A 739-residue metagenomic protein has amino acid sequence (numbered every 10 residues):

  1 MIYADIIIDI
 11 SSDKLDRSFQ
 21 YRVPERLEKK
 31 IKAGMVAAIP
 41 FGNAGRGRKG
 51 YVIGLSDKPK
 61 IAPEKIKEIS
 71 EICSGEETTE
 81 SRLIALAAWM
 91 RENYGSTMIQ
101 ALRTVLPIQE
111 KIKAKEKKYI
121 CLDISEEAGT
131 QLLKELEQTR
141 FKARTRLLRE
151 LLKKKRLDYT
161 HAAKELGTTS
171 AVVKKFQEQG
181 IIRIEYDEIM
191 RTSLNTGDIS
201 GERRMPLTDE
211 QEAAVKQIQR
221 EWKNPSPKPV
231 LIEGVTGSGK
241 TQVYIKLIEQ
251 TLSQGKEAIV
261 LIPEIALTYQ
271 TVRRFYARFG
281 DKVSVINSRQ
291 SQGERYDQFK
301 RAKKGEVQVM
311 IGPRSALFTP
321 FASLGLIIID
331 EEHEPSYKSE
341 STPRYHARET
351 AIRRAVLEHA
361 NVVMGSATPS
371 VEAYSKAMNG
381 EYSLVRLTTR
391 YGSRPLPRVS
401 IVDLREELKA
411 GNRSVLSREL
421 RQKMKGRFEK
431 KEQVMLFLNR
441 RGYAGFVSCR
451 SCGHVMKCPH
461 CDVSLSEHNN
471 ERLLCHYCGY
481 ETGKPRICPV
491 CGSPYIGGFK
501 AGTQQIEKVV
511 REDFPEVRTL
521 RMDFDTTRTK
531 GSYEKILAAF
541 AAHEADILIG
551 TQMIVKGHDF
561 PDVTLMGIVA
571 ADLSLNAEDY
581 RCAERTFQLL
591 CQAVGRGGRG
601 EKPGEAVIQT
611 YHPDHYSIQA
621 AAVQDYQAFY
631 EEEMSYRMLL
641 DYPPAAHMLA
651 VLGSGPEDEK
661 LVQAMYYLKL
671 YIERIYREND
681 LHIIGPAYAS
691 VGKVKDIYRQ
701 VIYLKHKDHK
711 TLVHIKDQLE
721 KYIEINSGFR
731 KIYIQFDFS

Functional and structural regions predicted by a protein language model:
M1-S366, M378-R394, Y703, K710-D717 (+1 more regions): Accessory, non-ATPase domains that flank or precede helicase/AAA+ motor cores in DNA-metabolism machines
V36, H682-K710: Short, intrinsically disordered low-complexity segments
G54-S56, L106, Y186-E188, L438-R440 (+4 more regions): A general secondary-structure junction signal
A88-R91, R421, E507, R511 (+3 more regions): Generic solvent-exposed, charged/amphipathic alpha-helical segments that serve as macromolecular interface scaffolds
E202-T208, E212, K216, N224-V662 (+3 more regions): Inter-lobe coupling/hinge segments of SF2-like helicase ATPases
F279, F514, R674-N679, N726-S727: Short helix-capping segments at alpha-helix termini
L520, I675-A689, R730-F738: Short beta-strand elements
Y626, V662-I684: Short amphipathic alpha-helix segments
